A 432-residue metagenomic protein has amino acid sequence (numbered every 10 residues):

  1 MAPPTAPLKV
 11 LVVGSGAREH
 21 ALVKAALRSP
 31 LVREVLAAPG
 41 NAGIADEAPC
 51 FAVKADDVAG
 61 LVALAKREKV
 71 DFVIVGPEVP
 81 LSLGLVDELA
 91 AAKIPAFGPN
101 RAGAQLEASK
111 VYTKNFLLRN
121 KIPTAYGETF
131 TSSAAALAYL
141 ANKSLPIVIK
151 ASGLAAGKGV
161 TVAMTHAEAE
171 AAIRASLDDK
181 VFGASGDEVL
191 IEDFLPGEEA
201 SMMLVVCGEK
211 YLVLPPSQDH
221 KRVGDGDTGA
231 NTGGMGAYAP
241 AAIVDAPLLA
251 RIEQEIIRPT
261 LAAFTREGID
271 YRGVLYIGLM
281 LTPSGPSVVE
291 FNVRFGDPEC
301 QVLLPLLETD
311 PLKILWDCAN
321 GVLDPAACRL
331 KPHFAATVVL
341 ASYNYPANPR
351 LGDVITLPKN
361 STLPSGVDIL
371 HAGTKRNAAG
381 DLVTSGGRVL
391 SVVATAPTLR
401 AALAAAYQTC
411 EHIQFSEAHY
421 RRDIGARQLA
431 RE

Functional and structural regions predicted by a protein language model:
M1-A102: ATP-binding N-terminal substructure of ATP-dependent carboxylate-amine bond-forming enzymes
A2-T5, L27-R28, G43-A45, R67 (+14 more regions): Solvent-exposed alpha-helices and their adjacent loops that cap or buttress functional pockets in soluble metabolic
C50-D56, E128-S132, A163: Short acidic-hydrophobic, aromatic-tinged amphipathic segments that line or gate anion-handling sites
F97-G159: A conserved helix-loop-beta module that forms one wall/lid of the active-site cleft in ATP-utilizing catalytic domains
V160-C300: Internal nucleotide-binding/catalytic subdomain
I252-L275, N292-P364, N377: Active-site "cap" helix and flanking loop/linker of ATP-utilizing ligase/carboxylase catalytic domains
T374-A379, V383-E432: Generic C-terminus detector
